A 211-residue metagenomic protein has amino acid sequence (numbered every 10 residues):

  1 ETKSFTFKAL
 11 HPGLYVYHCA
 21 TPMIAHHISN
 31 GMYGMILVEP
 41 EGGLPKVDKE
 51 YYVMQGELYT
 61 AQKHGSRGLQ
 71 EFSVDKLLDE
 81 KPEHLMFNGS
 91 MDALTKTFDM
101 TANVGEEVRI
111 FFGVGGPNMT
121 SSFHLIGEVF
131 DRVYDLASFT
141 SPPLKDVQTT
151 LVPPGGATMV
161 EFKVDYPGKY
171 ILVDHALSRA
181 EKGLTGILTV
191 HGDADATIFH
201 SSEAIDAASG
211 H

Functional and structural regions predicted by a protein language model:
E1-H211: Copper-binding active sites and cupredoxin-like electron-transfer domains, recognizing His/Cys-rich ligand loops
